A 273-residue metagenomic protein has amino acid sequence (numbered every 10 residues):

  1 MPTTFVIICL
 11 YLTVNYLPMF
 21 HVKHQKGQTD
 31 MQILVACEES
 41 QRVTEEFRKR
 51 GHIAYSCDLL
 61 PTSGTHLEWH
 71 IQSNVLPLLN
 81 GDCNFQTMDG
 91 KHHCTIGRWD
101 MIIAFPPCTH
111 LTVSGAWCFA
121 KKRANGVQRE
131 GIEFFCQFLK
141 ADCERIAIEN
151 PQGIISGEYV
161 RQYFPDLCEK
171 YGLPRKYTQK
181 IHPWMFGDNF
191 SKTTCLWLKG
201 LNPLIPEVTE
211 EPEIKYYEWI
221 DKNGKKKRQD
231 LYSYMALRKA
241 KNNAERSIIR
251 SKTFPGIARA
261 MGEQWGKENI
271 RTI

Functional and structural regions predicted by a protein language model:
P2-I8: Extreme N-terminal basic, low-complexity initiation segments that serve as generic localization/processing leaders
C9, F20-I273: Conserved active-site and SAM-binding loop architecture of S-adenosyl-L-methionine-dependent nucleic-acid
